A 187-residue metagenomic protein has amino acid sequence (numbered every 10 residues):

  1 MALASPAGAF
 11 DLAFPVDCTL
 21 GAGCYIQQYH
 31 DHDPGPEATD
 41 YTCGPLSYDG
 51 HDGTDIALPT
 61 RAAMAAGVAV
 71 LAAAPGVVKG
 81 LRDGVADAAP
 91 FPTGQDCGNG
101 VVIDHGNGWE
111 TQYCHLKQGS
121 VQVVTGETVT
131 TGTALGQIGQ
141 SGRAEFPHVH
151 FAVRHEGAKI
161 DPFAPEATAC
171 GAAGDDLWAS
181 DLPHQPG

Functional and structural regions predicted by a protein language model:
M1, R61, E156: Residue-level marker of positions within ordered structural domains that often coincide with functionally constrained
A2-P6: N-terminal signal peptide c-region/cleavage motif recognized by signal peptidases
A7-N99, T131, Q140, T168-G187: Surface-exposed, glycine-biased beta-strand/turn segments
H30-H32, H51, H105, H115 (+3 more regions): Histidine (H) residue identity feature
D55, L71-A72, G80, V102-D104 (+4 more regions): Structural recognition of the beta-strand scaffold that forms the well-ordered cores of secreted hydrolase catalytic
A62-A63, V78, G84-A86, G108-E110 (+4 more regions): Solvent-exposed loop/turn segments at secondary-structure junctions within structured extracellular/periplasmic domains
M64-G67, L71-A72, H105-G132: Short histidine-centered loop motifs in beta-beta connectors
S120-C170: Contiguous mid-protein beta-loop-alpha structural module that forms a pocket-lining wall or clamp of enzyme active
